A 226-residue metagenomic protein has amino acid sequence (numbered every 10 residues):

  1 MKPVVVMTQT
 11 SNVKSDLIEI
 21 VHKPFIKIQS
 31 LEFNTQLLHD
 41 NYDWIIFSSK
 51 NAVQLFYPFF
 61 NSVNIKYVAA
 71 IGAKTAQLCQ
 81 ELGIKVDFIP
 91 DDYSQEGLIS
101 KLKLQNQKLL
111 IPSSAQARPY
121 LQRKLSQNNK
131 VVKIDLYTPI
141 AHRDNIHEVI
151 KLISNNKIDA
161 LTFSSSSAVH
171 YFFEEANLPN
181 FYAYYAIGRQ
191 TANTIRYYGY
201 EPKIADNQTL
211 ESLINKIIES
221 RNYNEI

Functional and structural regions predicted by a protein language model:
M1-I226: Signature of uroporphyrinogen-III synthase
